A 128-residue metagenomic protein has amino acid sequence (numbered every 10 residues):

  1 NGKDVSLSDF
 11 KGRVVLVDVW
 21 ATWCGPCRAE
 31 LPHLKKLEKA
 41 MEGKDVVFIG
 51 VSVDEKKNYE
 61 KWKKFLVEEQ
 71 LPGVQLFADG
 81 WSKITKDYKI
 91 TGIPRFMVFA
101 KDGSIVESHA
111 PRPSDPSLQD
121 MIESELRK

Functional and structural regions predicted by a protein language model:
N1-V15: A short beta-strand-turn-helix
K11, V19-K36: Conserved redox-active cysteine motifs that mediate thiol-disulfide chemistry, especially di-cysteine Cys-X(1-2)-Cys
K11-R13, G43, L71, I90: Active-site acidic short loop of glycosyltransferases
K36, E60-F65: Short alpha-helix adjacent to the SAM-binding motif of class I
D45-Y59, Q70-W81: Thiol-based oxidoreductase modules, predominantly thioredoxin-like and allied folds used for disulfide exchange
K63-K101: Short, internal strand/loop/helix patches that form the active-site neighborhood or redox-interaction surface
V98-K128: Thiol-/selenol-based redox modules, centered on thioredoxin-like and closely related oxidoreductase domains
